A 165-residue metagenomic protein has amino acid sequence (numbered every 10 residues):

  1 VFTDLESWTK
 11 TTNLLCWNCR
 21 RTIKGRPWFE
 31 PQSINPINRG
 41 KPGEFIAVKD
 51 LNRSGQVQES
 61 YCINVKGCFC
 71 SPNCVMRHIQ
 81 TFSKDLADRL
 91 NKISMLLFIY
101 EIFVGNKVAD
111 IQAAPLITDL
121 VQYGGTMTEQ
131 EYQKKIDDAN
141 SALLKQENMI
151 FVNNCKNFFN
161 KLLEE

Functional and structural regions predicted by a protein language model:
V1-E165: Intrinsically disordered, low-complexity linkers and terminal regions that flank or interleave Cys/His-based
